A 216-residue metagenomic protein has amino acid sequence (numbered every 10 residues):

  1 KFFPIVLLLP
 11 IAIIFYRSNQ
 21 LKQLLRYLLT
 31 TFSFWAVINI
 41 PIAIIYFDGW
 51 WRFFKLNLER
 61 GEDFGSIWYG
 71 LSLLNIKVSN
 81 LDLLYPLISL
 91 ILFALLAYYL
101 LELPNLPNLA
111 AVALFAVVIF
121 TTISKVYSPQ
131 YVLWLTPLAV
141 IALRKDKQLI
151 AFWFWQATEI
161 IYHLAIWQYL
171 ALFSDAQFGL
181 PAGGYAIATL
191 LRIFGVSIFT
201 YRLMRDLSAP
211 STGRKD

Functional and structural regions predicted by a protein language model:
K1-F54, L81-D216: Multi-pass membrane glycosyltransferase architecture that uses lipid-linked
R52-K77, A188-T189: Luminal/periplasmic active-site loops of membrane-embedded glycosylation enzymes
